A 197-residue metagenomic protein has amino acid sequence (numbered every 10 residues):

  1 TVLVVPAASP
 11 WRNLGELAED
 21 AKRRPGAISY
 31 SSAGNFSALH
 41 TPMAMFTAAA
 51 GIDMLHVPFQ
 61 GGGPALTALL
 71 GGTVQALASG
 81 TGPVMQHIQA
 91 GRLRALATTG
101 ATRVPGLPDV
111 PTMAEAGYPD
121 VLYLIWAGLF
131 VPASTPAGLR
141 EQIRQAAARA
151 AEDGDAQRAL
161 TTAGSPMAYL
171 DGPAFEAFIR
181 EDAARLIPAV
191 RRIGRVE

Functional and structural regions predicted by a protein language model:
T1-P64, M113, W126-A159: Hinge/capping helix and adjacent helix->loop/strand transition within the periplasmic-binding protein
N13, P58, G72-T73, G80 (+5 more regions): Conserved functional loop/turn residues at catalytic and ligand-binding sites
R24-I28, I52, L70-S79, R92-A95 (+1 more regions): Alpha-to-beta junction loops
A44-A49, G63-L77, M85-A90, R180: Short helices/loops that flank or line small-molecule/ion binding pockets
F59, A78-G80, T98, Y123 (+1 more regions): Short beta-strand and adjacent tight-turn residues that come in two discontinuous sequence segments and form the edges
V84-E152, E181-A184: C-terminal lobe and pocket-closing loops of periplasmic/extracytoplasmic Venus-flytrap solute-binding proteins
E141, A156-E176: Mature extracytoplasmic/periplasmic domains
D171-E197: Extracellular/periplasmic bilobal clamshell ligand-binding domains
